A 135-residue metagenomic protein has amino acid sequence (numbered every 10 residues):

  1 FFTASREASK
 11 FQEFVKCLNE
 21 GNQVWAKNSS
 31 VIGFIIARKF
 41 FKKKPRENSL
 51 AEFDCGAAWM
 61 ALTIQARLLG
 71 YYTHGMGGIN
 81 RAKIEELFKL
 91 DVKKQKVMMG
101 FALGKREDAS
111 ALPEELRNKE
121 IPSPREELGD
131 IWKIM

Functional and structural regions predicted by a protein language model:
F1-C55: Glycine/small-residue-rich phosphate/adenosyl-binding loop
V31, L69, Q95-F101: Generic beta-strand structural signal
G33, F41-L87: Small-aliphatic-rich amphipathic alpha-helix that forms the alpha element of a beta-alpha
A37, G78, K105: Short secondary-structure boundary segments
E85-M98: Short, electropositive alpha-helical surface patch
M99-M135: C-terminal helix-cap and adjacent tail motif
